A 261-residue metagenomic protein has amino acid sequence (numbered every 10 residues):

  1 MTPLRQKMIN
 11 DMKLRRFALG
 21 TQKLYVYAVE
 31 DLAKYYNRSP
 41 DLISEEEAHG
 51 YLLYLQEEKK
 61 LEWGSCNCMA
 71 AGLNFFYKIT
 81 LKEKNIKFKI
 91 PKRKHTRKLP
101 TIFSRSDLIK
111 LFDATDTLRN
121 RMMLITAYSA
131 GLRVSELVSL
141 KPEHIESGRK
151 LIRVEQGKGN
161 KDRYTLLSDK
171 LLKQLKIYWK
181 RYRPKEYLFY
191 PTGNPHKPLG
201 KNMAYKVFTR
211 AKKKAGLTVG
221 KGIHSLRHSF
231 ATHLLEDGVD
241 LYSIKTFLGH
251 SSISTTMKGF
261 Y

Functional and structural regions predicted by a protein language model:
M1-Y261: Conserved catalytic core of the tyrosine transesterase superfamily
